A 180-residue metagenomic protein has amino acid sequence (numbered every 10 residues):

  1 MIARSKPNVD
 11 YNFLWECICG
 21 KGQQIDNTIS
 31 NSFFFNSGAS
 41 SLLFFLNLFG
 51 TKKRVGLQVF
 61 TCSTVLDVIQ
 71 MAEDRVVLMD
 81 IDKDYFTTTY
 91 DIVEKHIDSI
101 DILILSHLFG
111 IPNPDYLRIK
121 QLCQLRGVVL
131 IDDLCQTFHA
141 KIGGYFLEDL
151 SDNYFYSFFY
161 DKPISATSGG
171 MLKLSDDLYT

Functional and structural regions predicted by a protein language model:
M1-T51: Conserved PLP-binding active-site segment in aminotransferase class I/II-type PLP enzymes
I29-S30, K52, E73, I100 (+2 more regions): Short, well-ordered alpha-helix to beta-strand connector turns
F35, I81-D84, Y160: Short, acidic/glycine-rich phosphate-metal binding loop used to engage nucleotide
N47-L125, V129-L134, F138: PLP-dependent aminotransferase-like
K95-H96, L122, L147-L150, L172-K173: Short, hinge-like loop/turn segments at secondary-structure boundaries
L134-A166: Conserved active-site segment immediately N-terminal to the catalytic lysine that forms the internal aldimine
P163-T180: Conserved core segment of the aminotransferase class I/II
